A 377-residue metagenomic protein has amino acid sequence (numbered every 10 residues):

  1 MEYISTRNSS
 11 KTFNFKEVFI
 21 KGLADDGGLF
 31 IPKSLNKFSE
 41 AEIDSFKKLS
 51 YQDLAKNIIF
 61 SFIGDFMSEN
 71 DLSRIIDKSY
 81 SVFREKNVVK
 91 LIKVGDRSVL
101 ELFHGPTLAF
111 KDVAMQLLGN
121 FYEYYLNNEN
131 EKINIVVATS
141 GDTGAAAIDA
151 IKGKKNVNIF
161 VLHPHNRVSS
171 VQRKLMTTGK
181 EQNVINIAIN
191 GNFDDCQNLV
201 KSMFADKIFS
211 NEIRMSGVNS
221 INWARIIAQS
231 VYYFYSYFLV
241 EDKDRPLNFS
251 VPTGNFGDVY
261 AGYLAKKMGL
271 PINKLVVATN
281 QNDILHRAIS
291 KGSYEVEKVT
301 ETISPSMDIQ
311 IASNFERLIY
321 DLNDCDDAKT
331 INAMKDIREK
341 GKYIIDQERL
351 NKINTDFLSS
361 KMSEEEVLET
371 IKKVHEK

Functional and structural regions predicted by a protein language model:
M1-K377: PLP-dependent amino-acid enzyme catalytic core
